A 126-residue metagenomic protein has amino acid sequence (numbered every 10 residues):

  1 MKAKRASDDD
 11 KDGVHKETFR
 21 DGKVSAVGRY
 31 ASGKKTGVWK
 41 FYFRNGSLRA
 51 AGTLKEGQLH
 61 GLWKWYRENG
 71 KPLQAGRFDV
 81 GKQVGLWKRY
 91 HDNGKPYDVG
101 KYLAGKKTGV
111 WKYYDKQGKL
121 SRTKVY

Functional and structural regions predicted by a protein language model:
M1-Y126: Glycine/tyrosine- and acidic-biased, solvent-exposed loop/turn segments at the edges of beta-strands
